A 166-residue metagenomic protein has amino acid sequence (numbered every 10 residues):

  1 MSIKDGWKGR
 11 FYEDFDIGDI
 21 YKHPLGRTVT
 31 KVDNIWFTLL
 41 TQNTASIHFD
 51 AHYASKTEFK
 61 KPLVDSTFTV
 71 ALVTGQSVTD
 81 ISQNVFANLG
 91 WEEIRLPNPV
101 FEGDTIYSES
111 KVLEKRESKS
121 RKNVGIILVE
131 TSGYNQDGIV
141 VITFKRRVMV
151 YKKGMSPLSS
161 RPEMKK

Functional and structural regions predicted by a protein language model:
M1-G90, K153-K166: Hot-dog-fold acyl-thioester-processing enzymes
M1-I17, V100-T105, E109-K166: HotDog/MaoC-like acyl-thioester-processing domains
K61, T74-T79, N84-K119, Y134: Catalytic-pocket segment enriched in acidic/His residues
